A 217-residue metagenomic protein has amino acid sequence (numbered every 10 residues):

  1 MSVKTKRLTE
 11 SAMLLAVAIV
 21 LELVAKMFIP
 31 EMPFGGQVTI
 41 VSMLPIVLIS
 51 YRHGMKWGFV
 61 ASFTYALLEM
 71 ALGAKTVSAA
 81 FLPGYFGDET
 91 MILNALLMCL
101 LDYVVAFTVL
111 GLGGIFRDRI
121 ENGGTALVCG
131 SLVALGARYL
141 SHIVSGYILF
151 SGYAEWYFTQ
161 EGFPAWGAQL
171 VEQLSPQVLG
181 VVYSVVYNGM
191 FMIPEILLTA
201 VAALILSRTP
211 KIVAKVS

Functional and structural regions predicted by a protein language model:
M1-S217: Loop-helix junctions at membrane interfaces
